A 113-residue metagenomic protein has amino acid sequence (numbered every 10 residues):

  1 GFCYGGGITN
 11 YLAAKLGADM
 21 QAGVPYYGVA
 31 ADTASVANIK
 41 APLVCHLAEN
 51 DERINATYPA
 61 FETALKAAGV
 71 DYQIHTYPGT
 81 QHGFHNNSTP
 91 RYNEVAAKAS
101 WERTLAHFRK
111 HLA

Functional and structural regions predicted by a protein language model:
G1-K40: Primarily recognizes the serine-hydrolase "nucleophile elbow" in alpha/beta-hydrolase and SGNH/GDSL folds
G6-T9, Y58, W101: A general structural signal for well-ordered alpha-helical segments in protein cores
Y27, A48-E49: N-terminal Rossmann-fold cofactor-binding loop
I39, V44-L47: Short beta-strand/loop motif that positions the catalytic acidic residue of the alpha/beta-hydrolase fold
E49-N55, H82: Acidic catalytic loop of the alpha/beta-hydrolase fold
N55-L65: Short alpha-helix in the alpha/beta-hydrolase fold that links the catalytic acid
K66-A113: C-terminal catalytic histidine-bearing segment of alpha/beta-hydrolase fold enzymes
